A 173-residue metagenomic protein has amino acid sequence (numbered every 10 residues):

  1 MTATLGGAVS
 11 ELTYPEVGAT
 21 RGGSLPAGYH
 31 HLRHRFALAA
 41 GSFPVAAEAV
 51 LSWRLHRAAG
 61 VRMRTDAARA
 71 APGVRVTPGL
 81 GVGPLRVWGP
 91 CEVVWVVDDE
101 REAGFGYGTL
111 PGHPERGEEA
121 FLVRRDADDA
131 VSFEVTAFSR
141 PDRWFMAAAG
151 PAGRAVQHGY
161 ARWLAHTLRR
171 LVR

Functional and structural regions predicted by a protein language model:
M1-G79: Hydrophobic ligand-binding cavity/cleft-lining segments
A3, A8, R140-R173: A conserved amphipathic terminal alpha-helix motif
G7, G83-D128: Hydrophobic-ligand binding "helix-grip"
A19, D98, R140: Residues that form or immediately flank small-molecule/cofactor binding pockets and catalytic motifs
L38, V82, S139-P141: Beta-strand elements of well-folded, non-transmembrane domains
A47-L55, D98, G112, D128 (+2 more regions): Short, intrinsically disordered, mixed-charge
T77, G104-G106, V131-E134: General beta-strand recognition
L110-A155: Beta-strand/loop substructures that line and gate deep hydrophobic ligand-binding cavities in soluble
